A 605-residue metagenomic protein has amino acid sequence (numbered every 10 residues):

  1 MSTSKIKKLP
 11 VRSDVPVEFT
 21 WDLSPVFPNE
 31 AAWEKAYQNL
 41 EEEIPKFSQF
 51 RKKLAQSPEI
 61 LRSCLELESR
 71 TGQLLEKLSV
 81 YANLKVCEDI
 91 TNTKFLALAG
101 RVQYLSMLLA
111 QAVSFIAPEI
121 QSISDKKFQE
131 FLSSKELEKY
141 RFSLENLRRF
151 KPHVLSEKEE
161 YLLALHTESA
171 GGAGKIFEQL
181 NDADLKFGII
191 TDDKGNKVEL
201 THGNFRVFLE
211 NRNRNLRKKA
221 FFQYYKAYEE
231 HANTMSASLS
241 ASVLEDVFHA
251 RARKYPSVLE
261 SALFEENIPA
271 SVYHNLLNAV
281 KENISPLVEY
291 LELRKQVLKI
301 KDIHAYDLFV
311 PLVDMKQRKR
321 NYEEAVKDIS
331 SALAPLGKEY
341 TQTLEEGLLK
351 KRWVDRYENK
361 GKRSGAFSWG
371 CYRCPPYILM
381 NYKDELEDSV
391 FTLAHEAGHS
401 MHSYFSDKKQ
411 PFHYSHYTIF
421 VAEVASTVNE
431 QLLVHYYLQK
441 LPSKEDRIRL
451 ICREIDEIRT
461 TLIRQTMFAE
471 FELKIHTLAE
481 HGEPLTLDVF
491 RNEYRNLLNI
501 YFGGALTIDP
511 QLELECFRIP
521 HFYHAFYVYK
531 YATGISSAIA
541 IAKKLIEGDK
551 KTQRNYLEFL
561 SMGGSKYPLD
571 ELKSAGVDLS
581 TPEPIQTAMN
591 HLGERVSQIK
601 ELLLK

Functional and structural regions predicted by a protein language model:
M1-M315, V326, E601-K605: A well-structured
S13-V15, P28, I116-I120, S143-V154 (+10 more regions): C-terminal, non-catalytic "cap/extension" segments appended to globular domains
R318-R320, V354-C374: Catalytic zinc-binding patch centered on the HExxH motif and its immediate surroundings that defines zinc-dependent
S331, P335-Q342, W369, H399 (+2 more regions): Conserved helix-loop functional segments at active or binding sites
R356, P376, F412, F420 (+1 more regions): Conserved active-site neighborhood of enzyme catalytic/cofactor-binding cores
R373, Y377-L393: Short pre-active-site segment immediately N-terminal to the catalytic Zn-binding motif
Y377-N381, K409-I419, I448-E457, H476-L478 (+1 more regions): Short beta-alpha connecting loops at secondary-structure transitions that line or flank enzyme active sites
T392, S403-T427: Post-HEXXH active-site segment of zinc metalloproteases
